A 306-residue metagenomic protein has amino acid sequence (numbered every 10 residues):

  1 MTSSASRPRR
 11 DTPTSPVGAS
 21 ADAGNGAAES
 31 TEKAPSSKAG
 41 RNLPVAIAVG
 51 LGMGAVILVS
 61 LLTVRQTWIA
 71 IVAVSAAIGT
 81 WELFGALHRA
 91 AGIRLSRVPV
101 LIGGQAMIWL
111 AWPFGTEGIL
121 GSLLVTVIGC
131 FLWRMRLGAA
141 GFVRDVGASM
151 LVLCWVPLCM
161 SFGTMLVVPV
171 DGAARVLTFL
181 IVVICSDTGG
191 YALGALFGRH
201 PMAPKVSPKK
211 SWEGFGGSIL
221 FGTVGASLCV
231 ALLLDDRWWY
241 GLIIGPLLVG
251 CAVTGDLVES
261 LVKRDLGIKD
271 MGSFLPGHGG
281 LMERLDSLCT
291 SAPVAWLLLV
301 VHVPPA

Functional and structural regions predicted by a protein language model:
T2-P246, G250: Membrane-embedded alpha-helical bundles of polytopic integral membrane proteins
D265-L288: Interfacial loop-to-transmembrane junctions
C289, V294-L298: Hydrophobic alpha-helical transmembrane segments of membrane transport and translocation systems, primarily multi-pass
L297-A306: Juxtamembrane boundary at the C-terminal end of a transmembrane helix
